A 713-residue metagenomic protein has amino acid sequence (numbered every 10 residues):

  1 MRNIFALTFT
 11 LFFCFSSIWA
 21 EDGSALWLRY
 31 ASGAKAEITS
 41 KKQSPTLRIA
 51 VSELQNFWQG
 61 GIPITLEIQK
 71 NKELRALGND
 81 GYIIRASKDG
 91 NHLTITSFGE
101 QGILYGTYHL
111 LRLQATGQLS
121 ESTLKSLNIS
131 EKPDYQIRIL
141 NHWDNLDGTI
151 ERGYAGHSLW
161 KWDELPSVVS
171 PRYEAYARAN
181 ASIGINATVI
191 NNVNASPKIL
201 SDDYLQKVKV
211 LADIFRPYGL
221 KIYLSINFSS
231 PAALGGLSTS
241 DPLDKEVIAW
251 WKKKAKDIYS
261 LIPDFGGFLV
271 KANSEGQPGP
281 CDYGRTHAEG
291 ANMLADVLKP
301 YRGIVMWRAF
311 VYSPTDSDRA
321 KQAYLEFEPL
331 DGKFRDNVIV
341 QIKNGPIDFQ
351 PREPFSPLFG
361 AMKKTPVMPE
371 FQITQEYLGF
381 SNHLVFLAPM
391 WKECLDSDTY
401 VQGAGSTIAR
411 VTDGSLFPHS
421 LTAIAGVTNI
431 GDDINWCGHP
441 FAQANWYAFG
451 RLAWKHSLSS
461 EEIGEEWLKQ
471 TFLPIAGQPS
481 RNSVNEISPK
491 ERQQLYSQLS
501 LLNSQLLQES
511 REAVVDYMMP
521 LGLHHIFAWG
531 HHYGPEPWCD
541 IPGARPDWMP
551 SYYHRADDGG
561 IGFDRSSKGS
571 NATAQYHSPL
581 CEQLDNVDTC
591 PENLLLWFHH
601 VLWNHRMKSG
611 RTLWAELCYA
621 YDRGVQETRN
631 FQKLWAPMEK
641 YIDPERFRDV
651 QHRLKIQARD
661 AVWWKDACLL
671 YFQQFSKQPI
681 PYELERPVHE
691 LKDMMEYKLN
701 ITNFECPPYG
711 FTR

Functional and structural regions predicted by a protein language model:
M1-W19, P474-L501, I701: Intrinsic disorder/low-complexity segments
T10, W19-G90, K125: Acidic, contiguous N-terminal accessory segments
D22, P45, A50-E53, L77-G81 (+3 more regions): Feature activates predominantly on carbohydrate-active enzymes
T39-S44, E67-K72, T96-F98, D144 (+3 more regions): Structural motif
L47, V51, Q55, V208 (+2 more regions): Short, highly selective alpha-helical patches that border small-molecule cofactor pockets in redox/cofactor-processing
I49-F57, Q101-A115, I430-D432, Y447-L452 (+3 more regions): Short, hydrophobic/amphipathic alpha-helical patches that form generic packing surfaces within helical domains
E164, D202, G236-E465, P474: Catalytic-core regions of glycoside hydrolase
S406-L473, L495-R713: Catalytic domains of carbohydrate-active enzymes that cleave complex glycans
